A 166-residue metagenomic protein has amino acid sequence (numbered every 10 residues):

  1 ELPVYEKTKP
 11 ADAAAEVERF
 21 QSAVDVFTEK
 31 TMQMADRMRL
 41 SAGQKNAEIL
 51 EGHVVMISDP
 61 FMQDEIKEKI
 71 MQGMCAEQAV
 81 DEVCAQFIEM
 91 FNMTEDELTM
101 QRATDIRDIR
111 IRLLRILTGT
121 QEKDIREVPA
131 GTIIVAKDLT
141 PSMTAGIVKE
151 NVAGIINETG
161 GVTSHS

Functional and structural regions predicted by a protein language model:
E1-S166: Non-catalytic, soluble scaffold/interaction modules
